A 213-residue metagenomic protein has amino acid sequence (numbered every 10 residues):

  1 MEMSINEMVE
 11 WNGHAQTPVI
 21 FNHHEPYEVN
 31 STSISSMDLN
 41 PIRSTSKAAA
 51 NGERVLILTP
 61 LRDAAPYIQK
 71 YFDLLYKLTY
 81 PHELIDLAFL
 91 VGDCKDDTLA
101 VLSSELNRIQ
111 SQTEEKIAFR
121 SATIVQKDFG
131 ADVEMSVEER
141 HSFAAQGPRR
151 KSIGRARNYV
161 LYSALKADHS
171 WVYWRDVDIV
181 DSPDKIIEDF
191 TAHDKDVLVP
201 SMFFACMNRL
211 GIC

Functional and structural regions predicted by a protein language model:
E2-K77: N-proximal low-complexity "stem/linker" segments adjacent to membrane-targeting elements
A50, D73-L84, C94, S104-S111: Short, acidic, metal-binding catalytic loop of nucleotide-sugar glycosyltransferases
T59-L61, V91, R175: Short beta-strand/turn micro-motifs composed of small residues that flank or help shape donor/cofactor-binding pockets
D97-H169: Active-site-proximal specificity loops/subdomain of glycosyltransferases
L161, I179-C213: Conserved catalytic core of nucleotide-sugar-dependent glycosyltransferases
S170-V180: The conserved acidic donor/metal-binding loop of glycosyltransferases
